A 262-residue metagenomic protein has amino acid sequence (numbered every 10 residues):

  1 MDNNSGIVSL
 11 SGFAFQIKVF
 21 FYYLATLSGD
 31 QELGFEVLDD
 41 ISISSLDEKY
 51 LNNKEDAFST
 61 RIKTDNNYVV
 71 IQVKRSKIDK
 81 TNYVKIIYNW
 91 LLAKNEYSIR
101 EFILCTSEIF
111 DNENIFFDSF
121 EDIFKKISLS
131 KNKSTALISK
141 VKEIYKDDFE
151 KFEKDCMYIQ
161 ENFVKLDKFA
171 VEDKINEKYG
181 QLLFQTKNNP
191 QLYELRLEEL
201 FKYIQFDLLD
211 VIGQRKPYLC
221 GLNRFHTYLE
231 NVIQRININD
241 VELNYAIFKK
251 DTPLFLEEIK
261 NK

Functional and structural regions predicted by a protein language model:
M1-S9, V69-K262: Acidic metal-coordinating catalytic centers involved in nucleic-acid phosphodiester chemistry
D2, S9-L10, A14-K85: Catalytic centers of nucleases
